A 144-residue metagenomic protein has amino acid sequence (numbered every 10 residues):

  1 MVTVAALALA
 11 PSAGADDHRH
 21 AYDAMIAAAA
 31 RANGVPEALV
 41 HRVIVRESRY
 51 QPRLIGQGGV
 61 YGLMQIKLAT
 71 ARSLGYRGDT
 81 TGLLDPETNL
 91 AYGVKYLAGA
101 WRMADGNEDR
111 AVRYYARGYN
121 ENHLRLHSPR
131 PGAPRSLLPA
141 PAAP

Functional and structural regions predicted by a protein language model:
M1-A8: Bacterial N-terminal signal peptides
L9, A15, R19-H20, R77 (+1 more regions): Compositionally biased, proline/threonine/alanine/serine-rich low-complexity intrinsically disordered stretches
A10-Y50: Export/targeting segments at the very N-terminus of extracytoplasmic proteins
H20, A24-A28, E37-H41, L68 (+4 more regions): Solvent-exposed, polar/charged alpha-helical surfaces in well-ordered, non-transmembrane soluble domains, broadly
S48-Q51, T70-S73, G118-E121: Solvent-exposed loop/turn segments at secondary-structure junctions within structured extracellular/periplasmic domains
G58-Y76: Substrate-binding/active-site groove segments that recognize and process beta-1,4-linked N-acetyl-hexosamine
T81-T88: A short, structured beta-strand-centered segment in the mid-to-C-terminal lobe of catalytic cores from group-transfer
Y92-A133: Catalytic and binding regions of secreted/periplasmic enzymes and modules that target cell-wall glycans
